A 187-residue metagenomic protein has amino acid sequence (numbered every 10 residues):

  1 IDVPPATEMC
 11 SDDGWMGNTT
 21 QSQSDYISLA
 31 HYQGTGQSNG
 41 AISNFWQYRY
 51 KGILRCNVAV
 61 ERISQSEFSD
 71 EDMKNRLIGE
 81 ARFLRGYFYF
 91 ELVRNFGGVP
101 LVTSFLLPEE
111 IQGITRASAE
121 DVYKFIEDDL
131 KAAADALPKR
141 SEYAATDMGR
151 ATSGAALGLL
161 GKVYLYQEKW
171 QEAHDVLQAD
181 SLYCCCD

Functional and structural regions predicted by a protein language model:
I1-Q23, I78, V99, Y123 (+3 more regions): An aromatic- and glycine-enriched ligand-binding surface/loop that stacks and positions planar moieties
D2-P4, S69, L101-S104, Y143: Short, hydrophobic secondary-structure boundary micro-motifs
Q21-F96, I111-D121, L130-Y143: Conserved, well-structured interaction surfaces
L92-S104, D175: Short, solvent-exposed loop/turn and secondary-structure capping segments
F105-P108, S181-L182: Short edge-strand/loop segments of extracellular domains
D147: Catalytic cores of nucleophile-dependent amide-cleaving enzymes
